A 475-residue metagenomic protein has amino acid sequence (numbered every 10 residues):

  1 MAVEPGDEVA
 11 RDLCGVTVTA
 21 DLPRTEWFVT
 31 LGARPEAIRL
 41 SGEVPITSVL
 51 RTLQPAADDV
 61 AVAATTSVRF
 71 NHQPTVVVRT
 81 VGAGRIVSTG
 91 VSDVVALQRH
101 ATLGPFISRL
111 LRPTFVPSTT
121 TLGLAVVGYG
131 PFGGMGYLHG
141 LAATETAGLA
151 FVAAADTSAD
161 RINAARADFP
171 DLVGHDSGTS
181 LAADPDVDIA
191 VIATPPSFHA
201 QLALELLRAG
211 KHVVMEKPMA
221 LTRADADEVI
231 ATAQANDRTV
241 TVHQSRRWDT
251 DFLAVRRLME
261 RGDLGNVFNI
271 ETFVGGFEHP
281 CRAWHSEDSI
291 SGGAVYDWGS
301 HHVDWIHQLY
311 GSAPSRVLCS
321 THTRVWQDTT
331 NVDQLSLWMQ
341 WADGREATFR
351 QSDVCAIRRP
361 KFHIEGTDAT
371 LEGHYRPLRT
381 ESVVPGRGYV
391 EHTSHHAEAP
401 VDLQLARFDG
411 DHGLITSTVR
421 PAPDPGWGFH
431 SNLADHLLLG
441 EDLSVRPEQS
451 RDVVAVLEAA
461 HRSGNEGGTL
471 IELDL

Functional and structural regions predicted by a protein language model:
M1-G42, R99-T102: A glycine-rich, often tryptophan-bearing local segment used as a flexible ligand/cofactor-contacting loop or short
C14, R69-T75, T80-R85, G90-T119: Extracellular ligand-binding/catalytic regions of CAZymes and related secreted enzymes and adhesion modules
V116-F169: N-terminal Rossmann-like dinucleotide-binding module
V116-T121, V126, I189-V191, D227 (+5 more regions): C-terminal helix-rich "cap/oligomerization" subdomain common to oxidoreductases
T121, S245, G366-E448: C-terminal glycine/acidic-rich active-site capping loop/insertion
F132-G133, R246-D328, L335: Predominantly a Rossmann-like dinucleotide-binding segment in NAD(P)-dependent oxidoreductases
F169-T232: Beta-loop-alpha module in the N-terminal Rossmann-like domain of NAD(P)-dependent dehydrogenases, especially those
D297, V303-Y389, W427-D442, L475: Contiguous beta-strand/loop segments that form the cofactor/metal-binding neighborhood of enzyme cores
